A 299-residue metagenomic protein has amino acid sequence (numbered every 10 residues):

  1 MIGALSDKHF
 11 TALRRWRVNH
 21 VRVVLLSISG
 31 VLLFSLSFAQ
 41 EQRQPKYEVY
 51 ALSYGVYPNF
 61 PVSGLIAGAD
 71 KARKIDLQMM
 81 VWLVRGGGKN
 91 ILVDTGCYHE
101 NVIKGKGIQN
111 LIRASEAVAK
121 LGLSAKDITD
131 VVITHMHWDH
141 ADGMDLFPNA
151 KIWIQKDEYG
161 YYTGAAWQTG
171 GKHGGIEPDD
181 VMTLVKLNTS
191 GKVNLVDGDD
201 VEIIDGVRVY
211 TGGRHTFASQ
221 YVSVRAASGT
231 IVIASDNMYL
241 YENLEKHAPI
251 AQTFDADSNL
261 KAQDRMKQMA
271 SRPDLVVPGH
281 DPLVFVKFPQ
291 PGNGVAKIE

Functional and structural regions predicted by a protein language model:
D7-L26: Bacterial N-terminal signal peptides that target proteins for export
V23-S35: Bacterial N-terminal signal peptides
Q40-Q44, I112-L123, D127, D157-T211 (+1 more regions): Metallo-beta-lactamase
V49, V84, D94, I128 (+6 more regions): Divalent metal-coordination and catalytic microenvironments
Y54-E116, Y221-M238: Conserved beta-strand hairpin/beta-sheet module of binuclear metal-dependent hydrolase folds, prominently
Y54-G55, T95-Y98, M136, D157-E158 (+3 more regions): Active-site metal-binding loops of divalent metal-dependent hydrolases
G87, I108-I154: Active-site metal-binding motif and surrounding structural segment of the metallo-beta-lactamase
I108-I112, F217-E299: Cap/insert and terminal regions of metallo-dependent hydrolase folds
